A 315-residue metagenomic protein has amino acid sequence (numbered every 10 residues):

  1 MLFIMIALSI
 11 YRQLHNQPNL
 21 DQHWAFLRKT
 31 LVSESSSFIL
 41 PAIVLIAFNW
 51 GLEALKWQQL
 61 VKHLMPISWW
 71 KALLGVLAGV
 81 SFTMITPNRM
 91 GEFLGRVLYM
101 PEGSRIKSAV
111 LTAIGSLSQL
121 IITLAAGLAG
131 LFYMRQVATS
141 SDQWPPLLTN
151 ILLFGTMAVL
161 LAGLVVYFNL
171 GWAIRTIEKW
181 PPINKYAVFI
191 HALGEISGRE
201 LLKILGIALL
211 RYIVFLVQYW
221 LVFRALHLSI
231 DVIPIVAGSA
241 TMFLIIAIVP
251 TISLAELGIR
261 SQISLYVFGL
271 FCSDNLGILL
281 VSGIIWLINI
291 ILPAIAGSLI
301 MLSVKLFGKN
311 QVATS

Functional and structural regions predicted by a protein language model:
M1-G75, Y133-V249, L287-S315: Predominantly cytoplasmic-facing regulatory/coupling regions of multi-pass membrane proteins
W70-K71, R89, G103-L117, C272-I284: Membrane-interface alpha-helices at helix entry/exit sites of multi-pass transporters
L73-Y99: Extended non-transmembrane interhelical loops and adjacent amphipathic helices of multipass membrane proteins
S81-T86, V110-F132, I245, G283-I295: Membrane-embedded alpha-helical segments of transport systems, primarily multispan ion/solute transporters
F82-M84, A240-I259: Transmembrane alpha-helix interface/packing and boundary motifs in multi-pass membrane proteins, characterized by
E92-M100, I252-G269: Re-entrant/interfacial helical elements at transmembrane boundaries that shape and gate the permeation pathway
E102-M157: Hydrophobic alpha-helical segments and helix pairs
